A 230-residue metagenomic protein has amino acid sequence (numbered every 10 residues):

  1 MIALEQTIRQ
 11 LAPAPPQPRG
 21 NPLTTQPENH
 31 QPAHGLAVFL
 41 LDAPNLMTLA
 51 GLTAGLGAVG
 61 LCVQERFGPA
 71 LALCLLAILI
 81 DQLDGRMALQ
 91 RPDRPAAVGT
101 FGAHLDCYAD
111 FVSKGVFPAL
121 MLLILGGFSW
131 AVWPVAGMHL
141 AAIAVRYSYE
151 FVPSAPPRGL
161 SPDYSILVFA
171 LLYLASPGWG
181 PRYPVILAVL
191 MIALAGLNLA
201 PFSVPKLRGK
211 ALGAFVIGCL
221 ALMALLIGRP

Functional and structural regions predicted by a protein language model:
I2-Q31, P157-P230: C-terminal membrane-associated helical module and adjoining short loops/tails
L36-L46, T100-C107, P153-L160, K206-G209: Short, amphipathic, aromatic/basic-enriched membrane-interface segments that mark the entry/exit of transmembrane
P44-H104, H139-L140, L190-M191: Membrane-embedded alpha-helical segments that form the functional core of polytopic membrane enzymes, especially those
P44-L49, Q90-S148: Multi-pass membrane catalytic core of lipid/isoprenoid biosynthesis enzymes
G51, G55-A58, F117-L120, H139-R146 (+2 more regions): Helical transmembrane-bundle signal
G57-A72, Y108, V112, V116-A136 (+2 more regions): Helix-coil boundary and interhelical linker segments in multi-pass alpha-helical membrane proteins
A70-I78, W133-A141, P184-A195, G213-I217: Hydrophobic core segments of alpha-helical transmembrane domains in multi-pass membrane proteins
R86-R94, A141-P156, G196-K206: C-terminal ends of transmembrane helices
